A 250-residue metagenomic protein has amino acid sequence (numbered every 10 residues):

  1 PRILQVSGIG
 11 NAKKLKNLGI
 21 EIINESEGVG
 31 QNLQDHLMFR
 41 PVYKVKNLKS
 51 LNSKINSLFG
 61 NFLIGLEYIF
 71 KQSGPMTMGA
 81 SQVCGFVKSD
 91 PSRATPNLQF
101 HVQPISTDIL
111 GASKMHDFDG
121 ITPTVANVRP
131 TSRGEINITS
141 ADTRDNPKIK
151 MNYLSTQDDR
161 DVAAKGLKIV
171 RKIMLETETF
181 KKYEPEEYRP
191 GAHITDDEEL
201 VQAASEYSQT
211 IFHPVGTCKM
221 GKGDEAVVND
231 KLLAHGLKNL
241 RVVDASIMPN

Functional and structural regions predicted by a protein language model:
P1-E67: Glycine-rich loop(s) and the adjacent beta-strand/alpha-helix scaffold that form part
P41, V45-S50, F59-N250: FAD-dependent oxidoreductase catalytic-site/capping-region signature
